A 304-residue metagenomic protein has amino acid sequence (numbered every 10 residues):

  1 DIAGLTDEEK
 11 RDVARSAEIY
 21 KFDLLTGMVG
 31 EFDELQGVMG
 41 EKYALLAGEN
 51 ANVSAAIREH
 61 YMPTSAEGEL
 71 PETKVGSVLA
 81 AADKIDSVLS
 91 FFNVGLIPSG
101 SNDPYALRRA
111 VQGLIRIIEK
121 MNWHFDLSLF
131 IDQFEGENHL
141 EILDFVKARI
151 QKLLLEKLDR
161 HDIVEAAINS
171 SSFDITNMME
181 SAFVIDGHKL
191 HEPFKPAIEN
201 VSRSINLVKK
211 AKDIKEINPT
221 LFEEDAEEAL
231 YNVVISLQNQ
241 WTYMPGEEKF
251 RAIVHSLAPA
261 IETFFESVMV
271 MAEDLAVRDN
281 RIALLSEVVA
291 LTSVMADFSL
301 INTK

Functional and structural regions predicted by a protein language model:
D1-K304: Amphipathic alpha-helical "coupling" segments that flank catalytic cores
